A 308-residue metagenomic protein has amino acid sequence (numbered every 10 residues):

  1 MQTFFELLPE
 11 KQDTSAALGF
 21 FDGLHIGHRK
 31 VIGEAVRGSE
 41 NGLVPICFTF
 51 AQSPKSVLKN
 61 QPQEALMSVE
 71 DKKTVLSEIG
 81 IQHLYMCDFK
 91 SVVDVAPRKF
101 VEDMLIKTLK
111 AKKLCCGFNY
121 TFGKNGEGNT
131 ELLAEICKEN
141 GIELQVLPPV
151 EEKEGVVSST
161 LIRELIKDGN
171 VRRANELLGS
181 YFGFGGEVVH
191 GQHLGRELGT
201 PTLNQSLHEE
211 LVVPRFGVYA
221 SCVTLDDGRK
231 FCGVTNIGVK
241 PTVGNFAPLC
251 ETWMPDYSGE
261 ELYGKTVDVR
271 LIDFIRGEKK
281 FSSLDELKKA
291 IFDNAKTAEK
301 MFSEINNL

Functional and structural regions predicted by a protein language model:
L7-S68: N-terminal catalytic cores of NTP/NDP-binding nucleotidyl/phosphoryl-transfer enzymes
P9-Q12, S91-D94, E151-G155: A short acidic, often aromatic-flanked loop/helix-cap motif at beta-alpha or helix-coil junctions that lines enzyme
H25, L76, L114, A174 (+2 more regions): Residue-level signal for inorganic ion chemistry
S56-F118, F122-N140: N-terminal Rossmann-like or analogous alpha/beta NTP/dinucleotide-binding catalytic cores that position adenine
C137-G238: Glycine-rich, Lys/Arg-enriched anion-binding loops that position phosphate/diphosphate groups for phosphoryl
G191-L308: Phosphate/ribose-recognition catalytic cores of enzymes acting on nucleotide-derived substrates
